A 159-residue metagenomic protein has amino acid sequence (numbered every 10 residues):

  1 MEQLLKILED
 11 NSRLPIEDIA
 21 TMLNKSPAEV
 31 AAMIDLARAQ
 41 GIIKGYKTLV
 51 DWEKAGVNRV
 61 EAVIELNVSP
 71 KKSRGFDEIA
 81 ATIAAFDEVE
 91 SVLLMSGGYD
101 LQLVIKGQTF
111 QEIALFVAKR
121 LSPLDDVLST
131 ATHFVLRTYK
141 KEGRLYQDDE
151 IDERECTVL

Functional and structural regions predicted by a protein language model:
M1-L159: A compositional/biophysical signature of low hydrophobicity enriched in polar/charged and small residues
